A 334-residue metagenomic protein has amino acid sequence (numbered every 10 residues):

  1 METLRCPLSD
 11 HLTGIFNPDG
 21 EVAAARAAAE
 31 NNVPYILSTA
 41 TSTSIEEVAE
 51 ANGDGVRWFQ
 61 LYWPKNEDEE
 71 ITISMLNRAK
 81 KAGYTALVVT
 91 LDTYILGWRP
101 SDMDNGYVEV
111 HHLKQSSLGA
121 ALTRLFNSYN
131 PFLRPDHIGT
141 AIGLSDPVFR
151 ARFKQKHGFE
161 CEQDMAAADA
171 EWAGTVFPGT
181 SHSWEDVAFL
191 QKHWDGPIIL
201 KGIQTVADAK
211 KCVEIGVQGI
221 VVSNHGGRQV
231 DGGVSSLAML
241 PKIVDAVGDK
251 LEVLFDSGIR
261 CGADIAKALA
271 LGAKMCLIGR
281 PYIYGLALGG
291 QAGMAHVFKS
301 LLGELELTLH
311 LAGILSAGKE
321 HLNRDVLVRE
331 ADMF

Functional and structural regions predicted by a protein language model:
M1-K210, E214, G226-Q229: Active-site entrance/lid segments in N-terminal catalytic domains of soluble metabolic enzymes
C6, I199, V221, L254 (+1 more regions): Conserved beta-strand segments that form the floor/walls of ligand-binding pockets within enzyme and binding domains
P18-D19, D231-V234, G289-G290: Short, solvent-exposed loop/turn segments at secondary-structure boundaries
A24, S44, I71-M75, G83 (+10 more regions): General structural feature for long, well-ordered alpha-helical segments within catalytic domains of soluble enzymes
P34, T85, Q218, K274 (+1 more regions): Short acidic/polar active-site loop segments enriched in Thr and Asp
I45-E46, K210-V213, V217-F255: Extended hydrophobic/aromatic segments used for targeting, binding, or gating
G55-L61, G219-N224, M275-G279: Short hydrophobic/aromatic-enriched beta-strand-loop microsegments
A238-D256, R260-F334: Alpha/beta catalytic cores of nucleotide-metabolism and tRNA/nucleoside-modifying enzymes
